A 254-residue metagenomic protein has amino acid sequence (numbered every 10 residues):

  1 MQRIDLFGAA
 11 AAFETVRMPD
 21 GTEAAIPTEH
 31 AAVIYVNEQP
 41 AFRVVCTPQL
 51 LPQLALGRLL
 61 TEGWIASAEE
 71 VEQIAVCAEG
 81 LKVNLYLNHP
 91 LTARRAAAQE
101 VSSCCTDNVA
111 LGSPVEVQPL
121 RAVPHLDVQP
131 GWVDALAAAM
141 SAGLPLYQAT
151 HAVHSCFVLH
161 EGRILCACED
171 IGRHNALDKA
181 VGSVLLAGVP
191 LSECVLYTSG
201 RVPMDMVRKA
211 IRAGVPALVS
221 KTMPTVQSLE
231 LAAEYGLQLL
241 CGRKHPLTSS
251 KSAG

Functional and structural regions predicted by a protein language model:
M1-E161, C166-A167: Intrinsically disordered, low-complexity regions enriched in acidic/Ser/Thr/Pro/Gln residues
A55, D170, T198: Short glycine/serine/threonine-biased micro-segments
L159, S250-S252: Short beta-strand-to-turn element immediately C-terminal to the catalytic PLP-Schiff-base lysine in fold type I
R173-S250: Feature captures the catalytic cores and cofactor-binding loops of soluble hydro-lyases/lyases that act on carboxylate
